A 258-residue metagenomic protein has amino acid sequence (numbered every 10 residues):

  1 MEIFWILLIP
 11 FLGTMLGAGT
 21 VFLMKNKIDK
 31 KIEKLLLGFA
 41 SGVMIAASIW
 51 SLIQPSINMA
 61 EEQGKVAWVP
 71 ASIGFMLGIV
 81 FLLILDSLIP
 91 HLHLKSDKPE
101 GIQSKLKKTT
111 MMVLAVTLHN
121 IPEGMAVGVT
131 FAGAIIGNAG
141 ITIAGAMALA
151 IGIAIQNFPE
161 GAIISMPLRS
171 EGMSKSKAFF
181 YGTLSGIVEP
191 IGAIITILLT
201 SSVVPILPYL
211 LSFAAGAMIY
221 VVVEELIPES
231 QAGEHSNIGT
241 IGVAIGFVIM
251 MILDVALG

Functional and structural regions predicted by a protein language model:
M1-G258: Intrinsically disordered, metal-sensing/regulatory segments
